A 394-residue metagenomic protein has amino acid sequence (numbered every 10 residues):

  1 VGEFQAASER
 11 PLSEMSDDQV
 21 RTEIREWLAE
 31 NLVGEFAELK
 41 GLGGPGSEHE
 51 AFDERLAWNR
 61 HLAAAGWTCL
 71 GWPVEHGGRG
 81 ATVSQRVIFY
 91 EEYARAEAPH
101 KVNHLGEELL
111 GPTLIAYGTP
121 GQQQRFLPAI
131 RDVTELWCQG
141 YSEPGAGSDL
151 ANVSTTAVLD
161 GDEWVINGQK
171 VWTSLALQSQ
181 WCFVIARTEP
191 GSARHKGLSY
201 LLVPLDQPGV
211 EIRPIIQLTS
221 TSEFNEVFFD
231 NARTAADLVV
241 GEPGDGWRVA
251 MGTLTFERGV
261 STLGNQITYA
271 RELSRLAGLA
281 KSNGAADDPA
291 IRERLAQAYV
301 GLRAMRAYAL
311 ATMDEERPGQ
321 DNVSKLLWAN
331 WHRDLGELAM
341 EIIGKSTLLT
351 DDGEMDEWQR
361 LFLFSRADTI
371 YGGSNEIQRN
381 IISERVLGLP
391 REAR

Functional and structural regions predicted by a protein language model:
V1-H104, R125, A129-D132, P289 (+5 more regions): Amphipathic, small/basic residue-rich leader segments at the start of a protein or domain
G2-S8, S84, I88-F89, L109 (+3 more regions): Glycine-rich phosphate/cofactor-binding loops in nucleotide/flavin-utilizing enzymes
Q19, V210-R306, D368: Glycine-rich beta->alpha junctions and the first turn(s) of the following alpha-helix
F36-G46, A285-R292, L302-G353: C-terminal helix-coil-helix/basic helical segment that borders enzyme active sites and/or dimer interfaces and provides
L56-T134, L175-W181, L302, A309 (+3 more regions): Internal helix-loop-helix
V133-Y141, I185: A short, Trp-centered hydrophobic/proline-enriched beta-strand micro-motif
T155-V158: A structural signal for short hydrophobic beta-strand segments in well-ordered beta-sheet cores
D162-E163, N167-R213: A short core secondary-structure module
